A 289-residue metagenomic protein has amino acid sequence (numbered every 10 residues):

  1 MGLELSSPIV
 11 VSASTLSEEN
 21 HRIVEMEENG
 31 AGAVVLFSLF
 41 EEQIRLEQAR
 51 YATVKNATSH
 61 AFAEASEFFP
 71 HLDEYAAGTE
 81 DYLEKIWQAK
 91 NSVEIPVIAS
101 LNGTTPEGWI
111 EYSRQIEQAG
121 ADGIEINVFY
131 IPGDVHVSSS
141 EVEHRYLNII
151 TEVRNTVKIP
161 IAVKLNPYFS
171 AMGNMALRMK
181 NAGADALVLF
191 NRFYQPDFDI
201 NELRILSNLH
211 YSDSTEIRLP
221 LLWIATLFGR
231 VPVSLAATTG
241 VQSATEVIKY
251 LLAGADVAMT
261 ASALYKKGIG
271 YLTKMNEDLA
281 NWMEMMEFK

Functional and structural regions predicted by a protein language model:
M1-G2, V153: Short secondary-structure boundary/capping segments
L3-V11, F69-L72, P160-I161: Short, basic, glycine/proline-bearing loop/turn elements
S14, E19-H60, A77-I98, N102-A237 (+1 more regions): Alpha/beta enzyme core
N56-E67, I217, A225, E277-K289: Extended, intrinsically disordered, low-complexity segments
R145, L219, K267-M275: Short acidic-hydrophobic sequence patches enriched in Asp/Glu that either
A225, I248, L252, I269-A280: A generic structural signal for well-ordered alpha-helical surface patches
V233, M259-G268, K274: Helical hairpin unit composed of two closely spaced alpha helices linked by a short loop
